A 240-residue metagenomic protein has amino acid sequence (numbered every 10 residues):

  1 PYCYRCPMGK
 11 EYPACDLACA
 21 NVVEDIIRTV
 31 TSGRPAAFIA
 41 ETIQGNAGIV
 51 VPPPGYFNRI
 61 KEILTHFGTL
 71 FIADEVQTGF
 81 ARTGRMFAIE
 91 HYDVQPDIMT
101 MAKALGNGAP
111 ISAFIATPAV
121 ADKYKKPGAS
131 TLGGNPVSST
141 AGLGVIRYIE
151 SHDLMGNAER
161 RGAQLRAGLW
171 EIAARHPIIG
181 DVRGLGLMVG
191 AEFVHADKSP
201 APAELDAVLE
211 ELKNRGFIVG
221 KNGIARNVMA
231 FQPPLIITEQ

Functional and structural regions predicted by a protein language model:
P1-Q240: Conserved N-terminal phosphate-binding loop of PLP-dependent enzymes in the Aspartate aminotransferase
